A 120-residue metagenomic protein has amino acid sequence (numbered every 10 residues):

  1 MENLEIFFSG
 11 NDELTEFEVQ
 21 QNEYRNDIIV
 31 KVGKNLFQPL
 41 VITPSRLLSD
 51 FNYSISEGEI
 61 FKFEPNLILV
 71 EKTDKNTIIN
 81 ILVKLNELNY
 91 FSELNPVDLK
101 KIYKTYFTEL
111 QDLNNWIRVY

Functional and structural regions predicted by a protein language model:
M1-E93: Short helix/strand-capping turn motifs
N86-Y120: C-terminal charged interaction modules
